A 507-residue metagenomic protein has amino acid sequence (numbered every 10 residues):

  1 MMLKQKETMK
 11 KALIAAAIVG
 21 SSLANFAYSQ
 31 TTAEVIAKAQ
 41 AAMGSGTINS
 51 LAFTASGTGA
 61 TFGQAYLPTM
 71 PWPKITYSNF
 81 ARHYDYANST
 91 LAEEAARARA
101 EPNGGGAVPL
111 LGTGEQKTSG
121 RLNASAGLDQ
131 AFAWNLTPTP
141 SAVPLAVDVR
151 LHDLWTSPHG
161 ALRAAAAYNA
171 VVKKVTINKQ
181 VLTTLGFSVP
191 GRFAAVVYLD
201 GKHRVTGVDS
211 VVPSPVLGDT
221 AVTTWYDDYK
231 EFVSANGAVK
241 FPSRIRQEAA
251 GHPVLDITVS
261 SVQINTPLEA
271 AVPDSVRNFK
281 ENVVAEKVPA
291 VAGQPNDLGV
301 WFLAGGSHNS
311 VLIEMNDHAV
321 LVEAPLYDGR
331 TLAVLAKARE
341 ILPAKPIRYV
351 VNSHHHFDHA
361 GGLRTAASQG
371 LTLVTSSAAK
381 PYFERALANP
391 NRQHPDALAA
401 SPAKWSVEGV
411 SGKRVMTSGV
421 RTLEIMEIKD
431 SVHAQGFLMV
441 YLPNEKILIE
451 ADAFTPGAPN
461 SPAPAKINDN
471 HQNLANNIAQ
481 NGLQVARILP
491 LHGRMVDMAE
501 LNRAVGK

Functional and structural regions predicted by a protein language model:
A15-A24: Bacterial N-terminal signal peptides
Q30-A37, L110-L111, K117-A195, G201 (+5 more regions): Flexible, processing/modification-adjacent segments and terminal tails in exported/periplasmic/extracellular proteins
A41, S45-P140: N-terminal mature ectodomain segment of secretory-pathway/periplasmic proteins
N178-D274, L438-P443, E450-A451, P456-G457 (+1 more regions): Gly/Pro-enriched, hydrophobic low-complexity segments that function as extracytoplasmic propeptides/linkers
D256-N316, R414: Zn-dependent metallo-beta-lactamase
G293-E340, F437-P456: Conserved beta-strand hairpin/beta-sheet module of binuclear metal-dependent hydrolase folds, prominently
G329-V374, Q480-Q484: Active-site metal-binding motif and surrounding structural segment of the metallo-beta-lactamase
A475-K507: Divalent-metal (often Zn2+) His-rich catalytic cores of metallo-beta-lactamase-fold enzymes
